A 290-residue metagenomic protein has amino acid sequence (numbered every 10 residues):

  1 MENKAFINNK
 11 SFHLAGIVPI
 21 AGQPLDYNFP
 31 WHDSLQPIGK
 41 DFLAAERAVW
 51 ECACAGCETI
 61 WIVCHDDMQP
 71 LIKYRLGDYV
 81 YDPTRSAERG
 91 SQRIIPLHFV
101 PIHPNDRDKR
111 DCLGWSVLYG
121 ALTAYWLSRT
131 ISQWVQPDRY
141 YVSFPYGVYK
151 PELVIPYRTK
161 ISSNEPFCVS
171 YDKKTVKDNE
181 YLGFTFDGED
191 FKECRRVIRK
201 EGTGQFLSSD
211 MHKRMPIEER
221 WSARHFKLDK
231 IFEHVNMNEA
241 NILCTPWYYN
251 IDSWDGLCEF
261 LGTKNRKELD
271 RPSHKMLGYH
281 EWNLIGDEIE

Functional and structural regions predicted by a protein language model:
M1-I38, F42, R47, A53-C57 (+1 more regions): N-terminal nucleotide-binding beta1-loop-alpha1 segment
V18-I20, G39, C64, F144 (+1 more regions): Short beta-strand/turn micro-motifs composed of small residues that flank or help shape donor/cofactor-binding pockets
L35, F99-P101, P166-C168, E239-L243 (+1 more regions): Conserved beta-strand scaffold positions in the cores of enzyme catalytic domains, especially in NTP/NDP-utilizing
A48-A55, D78, Y119-T130: A generic secondary-structure signal
T59-H65: Short internal beta-strands
D67-F99: Acidic donor-binding segment of Leloir-type glycosyltransferases
G90-R195, K200: Conserved beta-loop-beta/alpha segment of the NTase-like Rossmann-fold superfamily that binds/positions NTPs
V154, R158-S162, K174-E290: Catalytic-core segments of class I nucleotidyltransferases/pyrophosphorylases that form NMP-activated intermediates
